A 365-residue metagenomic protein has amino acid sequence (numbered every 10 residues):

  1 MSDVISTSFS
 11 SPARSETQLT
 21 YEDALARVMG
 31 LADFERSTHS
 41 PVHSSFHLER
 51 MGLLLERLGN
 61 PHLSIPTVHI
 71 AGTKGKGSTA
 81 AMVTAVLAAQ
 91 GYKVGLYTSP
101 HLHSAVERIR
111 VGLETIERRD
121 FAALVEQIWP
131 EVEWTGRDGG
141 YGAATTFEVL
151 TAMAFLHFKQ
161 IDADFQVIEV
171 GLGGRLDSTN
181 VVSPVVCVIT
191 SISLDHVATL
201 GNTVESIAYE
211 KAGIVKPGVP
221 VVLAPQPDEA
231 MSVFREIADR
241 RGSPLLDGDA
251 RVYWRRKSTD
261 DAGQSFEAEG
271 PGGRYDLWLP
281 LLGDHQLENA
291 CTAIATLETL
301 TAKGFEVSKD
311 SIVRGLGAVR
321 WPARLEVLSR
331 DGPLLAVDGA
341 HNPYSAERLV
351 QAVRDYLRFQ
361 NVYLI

Functional and structural regions predicted by a protein language model:
M1-K74, S78-K93, L102-H103, V222-L223 (+2 more regions): N-terminal leader/targeting and accessory segments in enzymes
T20, R36-L48, G52-S64, A89-V182 (+3 more regions): ATP-dependent carboxylate-amine ligase catalytic core
M51-L54, V83, L87, T151-F158 (+2 more regions): Buried hydrophobic packing segments
Y92, V219, R241-L245: Short glycine/serine/threonine/alanine-rich loop segments
Y97, A224-P225, I237-T259, L279-D284 (+3 more regions): Beta-strand->loop->alpha-helix junctions that form or flank phosphate-binding loops in nucleotide-handling enzymes
L150-T199, M231-D276: Extended acidic/charged loop-beta regions that coordinate divalent cations and stabilize anionic phosphate/carboxylate
F165-V170, D177-V188, I192-H196, S206 (+1 more regions): Nucleotide phosphate-binding/pyrophosphate-handling subdomain across enzymes that bind or process nucleotide phosphates
A208-P217: Membrane-proximal helix-turn-helix segments that form the acceptor-binding/catalytic region of lipid-linked
